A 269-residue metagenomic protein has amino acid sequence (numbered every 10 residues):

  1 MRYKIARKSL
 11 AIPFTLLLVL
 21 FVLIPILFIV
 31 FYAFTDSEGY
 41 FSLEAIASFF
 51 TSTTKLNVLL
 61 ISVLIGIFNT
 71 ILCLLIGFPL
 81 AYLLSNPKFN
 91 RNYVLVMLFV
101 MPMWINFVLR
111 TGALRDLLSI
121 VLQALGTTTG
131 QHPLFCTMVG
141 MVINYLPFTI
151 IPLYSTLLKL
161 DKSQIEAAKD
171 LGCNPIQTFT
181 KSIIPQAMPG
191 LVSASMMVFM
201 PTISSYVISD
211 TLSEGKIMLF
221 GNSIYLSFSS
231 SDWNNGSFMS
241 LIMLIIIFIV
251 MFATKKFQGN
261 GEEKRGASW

Functional and structural regions predicted by a protein language model:
M1-I5: Short, Lys/Arg-rich, polar N-terminal cytosolic tail immediately upstream of the first transmembrane signal-anchor
A6-S37, T53-L158, Q186, G190 (+4 more regions): Membrane-water interface segments at the C-terminal ends of transmembrane alpha-helices in multi-pass inner-membrane
E38-T51, G215-F228: Short hydrophobic, aromatic-rich alpha-helical segments embedded in or entering the lipid bilayer of multi-pass
Y154-Q164, P175: Membrane-helix/interface signature in polytopic inner-membrane proteins
A168: The alpha-helix within a helix-turn-helix
L171-G172, P185: Glycine/proline-centered hinge or cleavage motifs at structural transition points of membrane proteins
F257-W269: Short cytosolic juxtamembrane segments of multi-pass membrane proteins
